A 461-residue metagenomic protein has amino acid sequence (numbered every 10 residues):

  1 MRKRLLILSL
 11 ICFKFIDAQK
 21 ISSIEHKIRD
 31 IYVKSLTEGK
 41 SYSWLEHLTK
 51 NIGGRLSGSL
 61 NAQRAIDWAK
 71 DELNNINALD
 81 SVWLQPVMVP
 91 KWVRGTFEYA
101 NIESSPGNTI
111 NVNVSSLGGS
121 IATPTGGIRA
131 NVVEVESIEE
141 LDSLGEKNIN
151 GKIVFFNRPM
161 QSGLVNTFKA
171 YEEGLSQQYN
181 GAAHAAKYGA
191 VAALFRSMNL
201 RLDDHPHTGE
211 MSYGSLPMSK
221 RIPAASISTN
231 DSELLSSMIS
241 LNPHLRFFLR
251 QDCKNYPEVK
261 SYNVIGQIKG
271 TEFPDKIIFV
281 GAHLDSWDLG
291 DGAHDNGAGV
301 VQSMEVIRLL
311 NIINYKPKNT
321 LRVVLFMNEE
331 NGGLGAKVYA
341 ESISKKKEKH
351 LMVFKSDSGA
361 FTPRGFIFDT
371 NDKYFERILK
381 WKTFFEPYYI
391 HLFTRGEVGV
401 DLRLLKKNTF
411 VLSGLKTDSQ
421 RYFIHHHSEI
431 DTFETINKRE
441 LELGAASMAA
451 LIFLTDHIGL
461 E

Functional and structural regions predicted by a protein language model:
M1-S22: Bacterial Sec-dependent N-terminal signal peptides
I24-S59, H205-G209, Y213, A224 (+4 more regions): N-terminal capping segment at the start of a domain
H26-K27, E103-S105, V114, G119-E146 (+3 more regions): Soluble metallo-hydrolase cores and metallopeptidase-like ectodomains found primarily in the secretory/periplasmic
I28-L36, K50-L60, A130, E134 (+7 more regions): Second-shell loop/turn segments in exported
E46, K50-I153, N157-V165: Noncatalytic luminal/extracellular "stalk/propeptide" segments of secretory-pathway proteins
G145-N148, V154, R158-S197: A conserved hydrophobic secondary-structure block that centers on an alpha-helix together with its immediately flanking
G174, N180, K260-N263, S286-R377 (+1 more regions): Acidic/histidine-rich catalytic neighborhood of metal-dependent amide-processing enzymes
A186, A192, R196-S197, L241 (+2 more regions): Active-site-adjacent substrate-binding region of metalloamidase/peptidase-like peptide-processing proteins
